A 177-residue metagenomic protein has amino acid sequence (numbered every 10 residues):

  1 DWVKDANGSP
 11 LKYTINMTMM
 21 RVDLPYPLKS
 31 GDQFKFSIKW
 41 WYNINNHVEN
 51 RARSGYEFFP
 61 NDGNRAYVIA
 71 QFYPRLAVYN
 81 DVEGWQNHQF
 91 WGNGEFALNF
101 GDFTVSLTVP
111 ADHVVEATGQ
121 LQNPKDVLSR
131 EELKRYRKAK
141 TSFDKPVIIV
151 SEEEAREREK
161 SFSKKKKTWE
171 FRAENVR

Functional and structural regions predicted by a protein language model:
D1, A6, S37-R177: Extended, low-hydrophobicity, Ser/Thr/Pro/Gly-biased non-transmembrane segments
K12-I15: Short beta-strand segments within Ig-like beta-sandwich modules, predominantly Fibronectin type-III
T18-V22, F34: Short strand-edge motifs at loop-to-beta-strand transitions and within beta-strands of extracellular beta-rich domains
R21-P27, G92: Second-shell loop/turn segments in exported
K29-I38: Short Pro-Gly-centered flexible turn/kink motifs
